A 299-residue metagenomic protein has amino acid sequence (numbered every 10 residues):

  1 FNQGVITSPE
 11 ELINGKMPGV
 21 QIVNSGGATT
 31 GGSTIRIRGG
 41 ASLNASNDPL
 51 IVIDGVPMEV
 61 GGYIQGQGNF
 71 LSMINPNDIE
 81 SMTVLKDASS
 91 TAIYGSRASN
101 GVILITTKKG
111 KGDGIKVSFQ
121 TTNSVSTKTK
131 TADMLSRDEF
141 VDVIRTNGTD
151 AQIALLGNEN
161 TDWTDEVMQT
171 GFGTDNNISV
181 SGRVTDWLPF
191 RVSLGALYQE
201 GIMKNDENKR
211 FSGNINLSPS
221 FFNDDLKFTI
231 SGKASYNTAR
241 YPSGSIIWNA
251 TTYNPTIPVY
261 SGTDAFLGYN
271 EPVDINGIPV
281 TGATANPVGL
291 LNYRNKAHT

Functional and structural regions predicted by a protein language model:
F1-S235, G277, A283-L290: Short, small/polar-rich motifs associated with maturation and membrane association, primarily at protein termini
T127, A132, R137-N147, S235-V280: A surface-exposed, glycine/aromatic-enriched loop/edge motif typical of exported proteins
L291-T299: Short, intrinsically disordered, charge-balanced linker/junction segments flanking boundaries in proteins
